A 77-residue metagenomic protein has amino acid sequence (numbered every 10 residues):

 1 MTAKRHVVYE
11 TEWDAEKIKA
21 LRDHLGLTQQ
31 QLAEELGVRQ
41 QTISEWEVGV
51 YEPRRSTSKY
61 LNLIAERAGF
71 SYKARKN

Functional and structural regions predicted by a protein language model:
M1-R5, A74-N77: Short intrinsically disordered terminal tails
T2-H24, N62: A short, Lys/Arg-rich alpha-helix, primarily the initiator
E12, R54-R55: Non-catalytic, surface-exposed connector residues within folded enzymatic/regulatory domains
K17-Q31, Y60, K73-R75: Short basic helix-loop element that most often maps to the first helix and adjoining turn of HTH DNA-binding modules
K19, S44-E45, R54, N62: Key DNA-contacting residues within the recognition helix of helix-turn-helix
D23, G37, V48-V50, E66: Residue-level detection of the helix-turn-helix DNA-binding "recognition helix"
G26-E45: Short alpha-helical DNA-recognition segment
R55-A74: DNA major-groove recognition helix of helix-turn-helix/homeodomain DNA-binding modules
